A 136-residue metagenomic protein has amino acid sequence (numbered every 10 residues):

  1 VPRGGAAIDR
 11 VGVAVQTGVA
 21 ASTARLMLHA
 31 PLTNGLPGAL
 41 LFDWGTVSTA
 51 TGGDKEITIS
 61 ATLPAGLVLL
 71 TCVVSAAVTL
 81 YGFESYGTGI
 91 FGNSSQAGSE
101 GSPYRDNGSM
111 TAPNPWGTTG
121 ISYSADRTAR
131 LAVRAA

Functional and structural regions predicted by a protein language model:
V1-G5: Short, proline-centered helix/strand-breaking motifs
A6-T17, L70: A short beta-strand element within beta-rich, extracytoplasmic domains of secreted/secretory-pathway proteins
A7-R10, G52-D54, T111-W116: Short amphipathic alpha-helical surface micro-motifs
A20-S99: Aromatic- and Gly/Pro-enriched, solvent-exposed loop/edge beta-strand patches characteristic of beta-rich domains
V73-A136: Short, surface-exposed beta-strand/loop patches at domain edges that form aromatic-rich interfacial subsites
